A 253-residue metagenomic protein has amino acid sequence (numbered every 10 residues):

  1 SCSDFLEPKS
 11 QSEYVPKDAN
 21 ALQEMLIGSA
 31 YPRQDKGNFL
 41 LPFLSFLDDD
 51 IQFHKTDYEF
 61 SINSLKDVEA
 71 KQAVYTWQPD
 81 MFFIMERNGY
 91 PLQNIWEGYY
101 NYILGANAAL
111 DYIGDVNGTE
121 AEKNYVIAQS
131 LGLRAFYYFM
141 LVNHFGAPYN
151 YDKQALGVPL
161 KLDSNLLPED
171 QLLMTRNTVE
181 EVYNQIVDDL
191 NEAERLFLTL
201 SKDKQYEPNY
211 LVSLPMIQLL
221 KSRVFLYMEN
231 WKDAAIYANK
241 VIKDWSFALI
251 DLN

Functional and structural regions predicted by a protein language model:
C2-T56: Membrane-proximal, proline-rich intrinsically disordered regions
G37-D50, E229, D233-N253: Hydrophobic-face positions in mid-chain alpha helices that act as interaction patches
E69-F145, N177, E194-L198: Conserved, well-structured interaction surfaces
I103-A106, Y183, L190, A238 (+1 more regions): Inward-facing hydrophobic residues that define packing positions of alpha-helical scaffold repeats
H144-N184: Short coil/linker segments at helix-helix boundaries
